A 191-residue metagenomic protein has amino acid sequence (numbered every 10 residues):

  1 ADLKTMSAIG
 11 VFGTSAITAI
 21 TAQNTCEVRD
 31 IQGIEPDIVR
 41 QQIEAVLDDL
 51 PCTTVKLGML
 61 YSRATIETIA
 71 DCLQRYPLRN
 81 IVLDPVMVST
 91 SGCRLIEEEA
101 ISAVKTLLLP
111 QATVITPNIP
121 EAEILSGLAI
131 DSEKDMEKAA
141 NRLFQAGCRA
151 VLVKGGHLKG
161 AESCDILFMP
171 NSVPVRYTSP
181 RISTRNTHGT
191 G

Functional and structural regions predicted by a protein language model:
A1, G33-Q41, L50, L60-A64 (+5 more regions): Conserved active-site and cofactor/substrate-binding residues in soluble primary-metabolism enzymes
L3-T90, R94: Conserved N-terminal subdomain of the carbohydrate kinase-like
E27-G33, C93-E98, G127-D131, S183: Short glycine-enriched, charge-decorated loop/helix-capping segments at active-site entrances that position
V88-S89, A122, L158-K159, S183-T184: Short, catalytically relevant binding-site loops at active-site mouths
E98-P174: Conserved phosphate/ATP/ADP-binding segment of small-molecule kinases
S172-S183: Glycine/charged-rich beta-loop-alpha catalytic/anionic-binding loops adjacent to active sites
R181-G191: Short glycine/threonine-rich catalytic loop with a Thr-x-Gly-x-Asp
